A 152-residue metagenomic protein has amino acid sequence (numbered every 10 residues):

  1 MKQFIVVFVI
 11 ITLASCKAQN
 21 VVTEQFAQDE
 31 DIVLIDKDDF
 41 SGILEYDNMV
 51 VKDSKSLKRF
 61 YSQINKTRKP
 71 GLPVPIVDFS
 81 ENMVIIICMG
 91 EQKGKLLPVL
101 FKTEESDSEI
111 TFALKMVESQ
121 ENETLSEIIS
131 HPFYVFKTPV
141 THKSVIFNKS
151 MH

Functional and structural regions predicted by a protein language model:
M1-E24: Bacterial Sec-dependent N-terminal signal peptides
C16-H152: Exposed, flexible binding/inhibitory loops of compact, secreted disulfide-stabilized domains
